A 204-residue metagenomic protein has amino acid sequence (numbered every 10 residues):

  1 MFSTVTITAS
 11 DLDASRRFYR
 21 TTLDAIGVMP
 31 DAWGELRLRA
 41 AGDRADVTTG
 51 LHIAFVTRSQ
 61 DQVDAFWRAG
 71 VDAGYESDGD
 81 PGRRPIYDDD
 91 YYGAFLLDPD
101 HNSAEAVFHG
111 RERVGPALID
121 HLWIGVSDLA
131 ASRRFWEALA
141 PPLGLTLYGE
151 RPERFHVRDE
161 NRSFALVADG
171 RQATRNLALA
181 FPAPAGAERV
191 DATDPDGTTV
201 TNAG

Functional and structural regions predicted by a protein language model:
F2-S10, D46-A69, Y92-F95, I119-S127 (+3 more regions): Vicinal oxygen chelate
V5-I86: Ordered, small/hydrophobic-rich secondary-structure cores
T6-A41, G125-F164: Core segments of cupin and vicinal oxygen chelate
R20, W67, D98, E137 (+1 more regions): Short glycine-/small-residue-rich flexible loop motifs, especially phosphate/cofactor-binding loops
D43-V47, N102, N161-L166, Q172-A173 (+1 more regions): Short, charged/polar, Gly/Pro-enriched secondary-structure boundary elements
V71-L118, F155-H156, G186-G204: Vicinal oxygen chelate
G74, G110-R111, W123-V126, G144: Short, well-ordered alpha-helical segments in soluble proteins
R113-V114, L147-G149, G170: Short, conserved, surface-exposed binding loops centered on an aromatic residue
